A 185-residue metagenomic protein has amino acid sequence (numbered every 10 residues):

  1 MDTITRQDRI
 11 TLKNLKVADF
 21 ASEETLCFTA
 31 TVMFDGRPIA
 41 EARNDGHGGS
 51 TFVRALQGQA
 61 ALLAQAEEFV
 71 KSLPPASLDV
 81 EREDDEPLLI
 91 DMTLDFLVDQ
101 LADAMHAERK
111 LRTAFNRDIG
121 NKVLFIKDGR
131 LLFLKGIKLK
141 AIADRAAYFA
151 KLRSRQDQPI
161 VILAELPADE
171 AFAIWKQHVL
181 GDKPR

Functional and structural regions predicted by a protein language model:
M1-F34, P38-R185: Terminal leader/tail segments of proteins
